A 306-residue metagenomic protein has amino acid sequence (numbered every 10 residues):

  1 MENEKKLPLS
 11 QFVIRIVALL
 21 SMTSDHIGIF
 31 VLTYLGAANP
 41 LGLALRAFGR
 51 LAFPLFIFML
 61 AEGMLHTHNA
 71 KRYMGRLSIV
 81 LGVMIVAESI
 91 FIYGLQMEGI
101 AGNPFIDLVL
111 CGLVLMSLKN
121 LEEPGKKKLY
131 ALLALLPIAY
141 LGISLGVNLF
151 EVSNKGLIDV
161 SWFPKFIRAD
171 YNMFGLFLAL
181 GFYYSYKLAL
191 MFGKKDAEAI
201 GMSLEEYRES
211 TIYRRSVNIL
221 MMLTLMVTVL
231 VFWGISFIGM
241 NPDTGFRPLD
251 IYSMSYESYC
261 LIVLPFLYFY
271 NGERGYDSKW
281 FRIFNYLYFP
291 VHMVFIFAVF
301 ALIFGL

Functional and structural regions predicted by a protein language model:
M1-L306: Alpha-helical transmembrane segments and their immediate juxtamembrane cytosolic regions
